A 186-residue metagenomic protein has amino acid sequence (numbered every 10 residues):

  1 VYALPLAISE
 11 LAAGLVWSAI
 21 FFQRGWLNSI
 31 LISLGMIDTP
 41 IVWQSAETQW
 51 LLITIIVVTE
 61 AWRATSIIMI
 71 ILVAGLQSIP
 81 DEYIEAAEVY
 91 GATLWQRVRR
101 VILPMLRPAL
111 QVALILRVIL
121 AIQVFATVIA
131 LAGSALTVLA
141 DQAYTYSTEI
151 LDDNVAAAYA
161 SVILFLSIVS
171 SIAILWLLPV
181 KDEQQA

Functional and structural regions predicted by a protein language model:
V1-A186: A structural signal for multi-pass alpha-helical bundles of membrane permease subunits that mediate small-molecule
